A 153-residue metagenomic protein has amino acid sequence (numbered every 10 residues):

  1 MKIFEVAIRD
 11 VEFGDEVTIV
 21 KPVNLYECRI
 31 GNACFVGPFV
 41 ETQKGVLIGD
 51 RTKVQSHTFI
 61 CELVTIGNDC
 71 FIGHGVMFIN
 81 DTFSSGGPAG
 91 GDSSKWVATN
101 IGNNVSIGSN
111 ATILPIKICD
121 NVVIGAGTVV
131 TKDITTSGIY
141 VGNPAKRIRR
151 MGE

Functional and structural regions predicted by a protein language model:
M1-R9, I19-I118, N143-G152: Flexible, glycine/small-residue-enriched loop-and-beta-strand segment within the central core of proteins
D50, S137-G138: Sparse recognition of residues in long alpha-helices and their boundaries
S85, T136-S137: Short glycine/proline-enriched, acidic/aromatic patches that form the donor-sugar handling elements
G102, T135-T136: Short coil/turn connectors at secondary-structure junctions
C119-D133, I139: C-terminal/domain-terminus segments
G127, D133-T135, A145, M151-G152: Short glycine-rich donor-binding/catalytic loop of glycosyltransferases that coordinates the nucleotide-sugar
